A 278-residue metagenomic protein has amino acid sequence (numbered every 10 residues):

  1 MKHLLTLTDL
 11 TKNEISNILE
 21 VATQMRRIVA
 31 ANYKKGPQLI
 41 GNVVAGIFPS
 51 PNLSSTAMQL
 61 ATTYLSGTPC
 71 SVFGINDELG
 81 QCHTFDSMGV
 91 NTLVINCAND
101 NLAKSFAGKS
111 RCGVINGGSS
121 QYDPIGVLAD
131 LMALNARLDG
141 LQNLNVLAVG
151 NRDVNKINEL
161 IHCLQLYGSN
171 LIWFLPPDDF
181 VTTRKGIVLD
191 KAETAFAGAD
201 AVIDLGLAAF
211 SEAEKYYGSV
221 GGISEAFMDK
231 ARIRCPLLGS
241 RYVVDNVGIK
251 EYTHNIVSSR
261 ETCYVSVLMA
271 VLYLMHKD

Functional and structural regions predicted by a protein language model:
M1-P51: Positively charged, low-complexity intrinsically disordered leader regions
Y33-N135, I233, V244-V247: Phosphate/diphosphate ligand-binding glycine-rich loop within oxidoreductases
F48-T56, A136-L205: Glycine-rich phosphate/diphosphate-binding loop of Rossmann-like nucleotide-binding domains
C112-G118, L171-I172, T253-S259: Short hydrophobic/aromatic-enriched beta-strand-loop microsegments
D123-A129, T182-R184, S266-A270: Short, charged, surface-exposed secondary-structure boundary motifs
T183-H254: Rossmann-like adenosine-cofactor binding region
G239-D278: Adenosine-phosphate binding glycine-rich loop
